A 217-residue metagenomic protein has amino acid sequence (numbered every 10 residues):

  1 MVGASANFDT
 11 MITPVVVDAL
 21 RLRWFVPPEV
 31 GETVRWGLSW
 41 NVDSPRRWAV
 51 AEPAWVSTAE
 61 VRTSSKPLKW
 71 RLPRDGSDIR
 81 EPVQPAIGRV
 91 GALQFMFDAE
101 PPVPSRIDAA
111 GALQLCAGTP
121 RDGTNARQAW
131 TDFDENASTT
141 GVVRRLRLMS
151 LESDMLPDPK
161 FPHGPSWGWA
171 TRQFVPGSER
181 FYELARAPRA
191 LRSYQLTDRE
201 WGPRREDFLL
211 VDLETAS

Functional and structural regions predicted by a protein language model:
V2-T10: Short, Lys/Arg-enriched N-terminal segments with co-localized hydrophobic residues within the first ~10-30 amino acids
D9-L20: Short, structured beta-strand/loop micro-motifs enriched in basic residues and often containing a Trp
A19-P28: Short, surface-exposed secondary-structure edge patches
W40-W55: Short, Lys/Arg- and Gly-enriched loop/turn segments at beta-strand edges
P53-S217: Long protein-protein interaction modules used by eukaryotic assembly/scaffold proteins
